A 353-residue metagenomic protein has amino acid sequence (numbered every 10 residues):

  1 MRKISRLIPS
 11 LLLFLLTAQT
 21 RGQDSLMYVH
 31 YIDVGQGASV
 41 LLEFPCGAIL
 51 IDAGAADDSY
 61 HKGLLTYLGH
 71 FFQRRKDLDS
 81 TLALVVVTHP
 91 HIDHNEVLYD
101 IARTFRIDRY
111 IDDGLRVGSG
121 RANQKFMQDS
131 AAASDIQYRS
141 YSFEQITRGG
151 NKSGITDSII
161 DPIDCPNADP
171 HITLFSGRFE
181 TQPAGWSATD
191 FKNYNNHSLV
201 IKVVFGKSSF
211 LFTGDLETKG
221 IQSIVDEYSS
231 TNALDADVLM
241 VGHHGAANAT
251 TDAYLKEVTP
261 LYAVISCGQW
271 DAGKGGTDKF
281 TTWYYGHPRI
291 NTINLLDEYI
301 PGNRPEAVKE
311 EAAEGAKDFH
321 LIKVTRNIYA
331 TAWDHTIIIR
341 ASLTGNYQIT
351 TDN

Functional and structural regions predicted by a protein language model:
R2-S10: Sec-dependent signal peptide recognition, specifically the positively charged N-region followed immediately by
S10-Q19: Hydrophobic h-region of N-terminal signal peptides that target proteins for export in Gram-negative bacteria
T20-L26, E306, E310: Sec-dependent signal peptide cleavage junction
G22-S80, F143-D235, A332-N353: Core dinuclear metal-dependent hydrolase active-site scaffold
Q36-A38, D57-D58, P90-E96, R116-G120 (+3 more regions): Active-site environment of divalent metal-dependent phosphoester hydrolases
P45-I49, D58-D112, R116, S229-A246 (+1 more regions): Active-site metal-binding motif and surrounding structural segment of the metallo-beta-lactamase
V97-I101, K125-F126, S223-E227, T250-V258: A short acidic, amphipathic alpha-helical/loop segment
R109, L115-E180, G185-W186, F191-N193 (+2 more regions): Binuclear metal-ion centers of metallo-dependent hydrolases, dominated by the metallo-beta-lactamase
